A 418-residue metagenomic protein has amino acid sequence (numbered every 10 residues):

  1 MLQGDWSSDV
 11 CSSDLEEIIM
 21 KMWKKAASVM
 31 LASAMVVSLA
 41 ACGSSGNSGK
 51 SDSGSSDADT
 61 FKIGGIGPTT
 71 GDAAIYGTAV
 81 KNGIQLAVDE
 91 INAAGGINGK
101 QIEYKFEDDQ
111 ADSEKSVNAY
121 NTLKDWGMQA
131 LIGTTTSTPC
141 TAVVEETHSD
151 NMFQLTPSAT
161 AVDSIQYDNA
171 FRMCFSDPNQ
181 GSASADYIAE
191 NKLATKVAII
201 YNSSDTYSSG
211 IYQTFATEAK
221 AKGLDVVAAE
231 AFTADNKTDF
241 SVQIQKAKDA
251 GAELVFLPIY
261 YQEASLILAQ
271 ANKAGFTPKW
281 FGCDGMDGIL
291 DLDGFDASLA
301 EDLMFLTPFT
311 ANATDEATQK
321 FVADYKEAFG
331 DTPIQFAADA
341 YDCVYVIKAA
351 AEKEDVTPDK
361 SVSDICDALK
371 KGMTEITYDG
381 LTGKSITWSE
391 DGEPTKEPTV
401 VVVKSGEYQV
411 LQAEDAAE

Functional and structural regions predicted by a protein language model:
M1-D14: Single conserved hydrophobic/aromatic residue that forms the stacking wall/gate of nucleotide- or nucleobase-binding
S13-V29: Bacterial Sec-dependent N-terminal signal peptides
K21-K25, G43-E418: Extracytosolic ligand-binding ectodomains
M30-A34: Repetitive helical segments and hydrophobic/amphipathic motifs
V37-A41: C-terminal motif of bacterial Sec signal peptides marking the signal peptidase cleavage site
